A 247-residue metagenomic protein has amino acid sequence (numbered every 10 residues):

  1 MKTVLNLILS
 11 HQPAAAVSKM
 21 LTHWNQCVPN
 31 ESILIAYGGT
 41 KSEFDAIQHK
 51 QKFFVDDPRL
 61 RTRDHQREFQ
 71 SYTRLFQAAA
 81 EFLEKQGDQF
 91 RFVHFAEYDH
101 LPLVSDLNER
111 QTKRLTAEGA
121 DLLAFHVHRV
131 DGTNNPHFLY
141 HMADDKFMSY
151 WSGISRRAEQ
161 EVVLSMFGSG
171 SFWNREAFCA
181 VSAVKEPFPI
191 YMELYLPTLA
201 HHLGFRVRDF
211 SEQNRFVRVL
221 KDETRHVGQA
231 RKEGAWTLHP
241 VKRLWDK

Functional and structural regions predicted by a protein language model:
M1-T22: N-proximal low-complexity "stem/linker" segments adjacent to membrane-targeting elements
Q12-A16, S42, D99-L103: Short acidic, S/G/P-rich loop/turn micro-motifs used as interaction or catalytic elements
T22-E31: Short, acidic, metal-binding catalytic loop of nucleotide-sugar glycosyltransferases
S32-G39, L123: Short, hydrophobic beta-strand segments that form beta-sheet elements in well-ordered domains
Y37-R91, A96: Active-site-proximal specificity loops/subdomain of glycosyltransferases
D88-F90, A117-L122, F205: Short, high-confidence coil segments that cap the C-terminus of an alpha-helix and link into the following beta-strand
L101-P197: Conserved catalytic core of nucleotide-sugar-dependent glycosyltransferases
A180-K247: C-terminal catalytic/acceptor-binding lobe
